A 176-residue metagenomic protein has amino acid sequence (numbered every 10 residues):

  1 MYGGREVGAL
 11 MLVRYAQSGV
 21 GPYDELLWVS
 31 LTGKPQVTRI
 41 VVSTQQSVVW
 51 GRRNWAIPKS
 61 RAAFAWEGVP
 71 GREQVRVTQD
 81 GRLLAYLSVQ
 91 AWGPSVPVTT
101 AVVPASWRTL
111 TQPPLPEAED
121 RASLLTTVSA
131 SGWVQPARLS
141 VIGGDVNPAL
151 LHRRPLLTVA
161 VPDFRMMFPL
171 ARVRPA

Functional and structural regions predicted by a protein language model:
M1-A9: An N-terminal domain-cap segment
V13-L84: Aromatic- and glycine-enriched beta-alpha-beta binding-site module
R52-A176: Interaction-surface and assembly-scaffold signal
